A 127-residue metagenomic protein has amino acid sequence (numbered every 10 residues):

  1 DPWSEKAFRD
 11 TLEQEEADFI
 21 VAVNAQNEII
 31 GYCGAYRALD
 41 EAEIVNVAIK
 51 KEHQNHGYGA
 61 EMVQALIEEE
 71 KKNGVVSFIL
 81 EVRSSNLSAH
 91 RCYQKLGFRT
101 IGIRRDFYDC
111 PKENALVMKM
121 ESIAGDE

Functional and structural regions predicted by a protein language model:
D1-E52, V63-A65, E69, N73 (+2 more regions): Acetyl-CoA-dependent GNAT
I20, V76, R83-L87, D106-E127: C-terminal "cap" of GNAT-fold acetyltransferases
E41-E43, E81, E113: Acidic-residue sensor for enzyme active/binding pockets
H53, G57: Glycine-rich phosphate-binding loop
M62, N86-A89: Conserved short alpha-helix immediately C-terminal to the canonical SAM/SAH-binding motif I of Rossmann-like
L66-E70, F78, A89: Short hydrophobic clusters on alpha-helical segments that form packing/core surfaces in small helical domains
Y93, F98, M118: Conserved active-site tyrosine of GNAT-family acetyltransferases
